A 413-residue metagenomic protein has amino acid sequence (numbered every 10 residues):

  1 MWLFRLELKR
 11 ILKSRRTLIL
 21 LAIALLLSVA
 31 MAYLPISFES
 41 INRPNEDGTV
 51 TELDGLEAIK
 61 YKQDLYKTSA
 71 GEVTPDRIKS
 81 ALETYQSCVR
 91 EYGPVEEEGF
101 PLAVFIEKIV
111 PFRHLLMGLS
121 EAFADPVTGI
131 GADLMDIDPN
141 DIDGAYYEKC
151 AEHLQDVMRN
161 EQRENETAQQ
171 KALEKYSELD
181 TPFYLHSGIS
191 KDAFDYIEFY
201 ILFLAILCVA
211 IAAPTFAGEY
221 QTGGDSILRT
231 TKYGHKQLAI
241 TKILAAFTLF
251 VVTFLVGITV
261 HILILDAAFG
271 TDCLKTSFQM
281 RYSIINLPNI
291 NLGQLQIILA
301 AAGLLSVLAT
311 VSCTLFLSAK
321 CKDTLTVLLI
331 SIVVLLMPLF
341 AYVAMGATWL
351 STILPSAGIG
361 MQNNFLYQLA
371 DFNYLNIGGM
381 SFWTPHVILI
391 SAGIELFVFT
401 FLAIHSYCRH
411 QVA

Functional and structural regions predicted by a protein language model:
M1-L18: Aromatic- and glycine-rich beta-strand/loop motifs that create alpha-glucan
T17, S306-T314, D371-A413: Alpha-helical transmembrane segments of multi-pass membrane transporters/translocases
L21-A24, K242, S331: Residue-level recognition of transmembrane alpha-helices in multi-pass small-molecule transporters/permeases
L26-V89, D138-E219, I240-K320, N364-F365 (+1 more regions): Secretory targeting signals
Y33-L34, C321-A357: Transmembrane helix segments
R229-H235: Short helix-to-coil transition segments within interhelical loops that connect adjacent transmembrane helices
T230, T314-L335, C408-A413: Cytoplasmic juxtamembrane regions at transmembrane-helix boundaries
W349-N373: Short hydrophobic, aromatic-rich alpha-helical segments embedded in or entering the lipid bilayer of multi-pass
